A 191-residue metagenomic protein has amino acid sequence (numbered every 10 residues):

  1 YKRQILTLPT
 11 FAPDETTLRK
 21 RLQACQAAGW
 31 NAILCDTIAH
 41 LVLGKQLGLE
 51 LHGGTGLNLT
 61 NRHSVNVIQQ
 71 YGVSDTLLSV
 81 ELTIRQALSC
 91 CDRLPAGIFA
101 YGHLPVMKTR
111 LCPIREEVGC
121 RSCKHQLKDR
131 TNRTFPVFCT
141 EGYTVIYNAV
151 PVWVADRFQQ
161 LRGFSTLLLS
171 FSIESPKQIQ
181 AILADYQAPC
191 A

Functional and structural regions predicted by a protein language model:
K2-V67, Y71-A191: Active-site pocket-lining/capping segments in soluble small-molecule metabolic enzymes
